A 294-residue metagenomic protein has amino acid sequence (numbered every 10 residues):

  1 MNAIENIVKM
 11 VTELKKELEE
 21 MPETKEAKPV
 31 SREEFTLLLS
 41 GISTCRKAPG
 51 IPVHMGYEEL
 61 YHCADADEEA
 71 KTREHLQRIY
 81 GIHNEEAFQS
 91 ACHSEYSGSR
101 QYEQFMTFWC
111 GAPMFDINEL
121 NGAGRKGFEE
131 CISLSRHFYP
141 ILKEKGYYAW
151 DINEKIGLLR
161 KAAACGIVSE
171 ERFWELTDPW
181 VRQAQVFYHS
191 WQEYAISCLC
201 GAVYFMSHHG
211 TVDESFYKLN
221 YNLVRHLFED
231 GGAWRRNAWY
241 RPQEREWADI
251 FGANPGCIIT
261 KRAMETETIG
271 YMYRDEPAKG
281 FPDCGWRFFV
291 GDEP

Functional and structural regions predicted by a protein language model:
N2-E170, P179-W247, P255-K261, T268-I269: Polar/charged low-complexity regulatory segments
T177, Q183-Q185, F288-P294: An exposed acidic His-Trp-rich patch
F251-A253, E265-E267, G280: His-enriched metal-coordination microenvironments in redox/metal-binding proteins
Y273-P294: Acidic, aromatic-enriched beta-alpha/helix-loop junctions
